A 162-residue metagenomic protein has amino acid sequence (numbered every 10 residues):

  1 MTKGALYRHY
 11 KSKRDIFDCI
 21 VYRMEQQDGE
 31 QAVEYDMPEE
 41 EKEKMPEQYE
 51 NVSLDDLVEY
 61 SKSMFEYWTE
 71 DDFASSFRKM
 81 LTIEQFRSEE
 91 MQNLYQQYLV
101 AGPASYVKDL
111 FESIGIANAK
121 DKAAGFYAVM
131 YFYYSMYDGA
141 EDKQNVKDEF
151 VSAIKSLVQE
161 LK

Functional and structural regions predicted by a protein language model:
M1-R23: Helix-turn-helix
K13, I20, M24, D28 (+5 more regions): Hydrophobic/aromatic residues within well-ordered alpha-helical segments
F17-I20, M24, D28, A32 (+3 more regions): Hydrophobic recognition helices of helix-based DNA-binding modules
C19, A32-D71, K122-F126: Hydrophobic alpha-helical connector segments
D55, T69-G115, A124: Amphipathic alpha-helical packing segments from all-alpha helical-bundle domains
S61-M64, R78-T82, F126-Y133: Short alpha-helical scaffolding segments that buttress acidic/His motifs in well-ordered protein cores
W68, Q85, Y137-E141: Secondary-structure edge/capping motif, primarily at the C-terminal ends of alpha-helices and the immediately following
N93, Q97, A101, L110-L157: Hydrophobic/aromatic-rich alpha-helical bundle segments in the mid-to-C-terminal region
